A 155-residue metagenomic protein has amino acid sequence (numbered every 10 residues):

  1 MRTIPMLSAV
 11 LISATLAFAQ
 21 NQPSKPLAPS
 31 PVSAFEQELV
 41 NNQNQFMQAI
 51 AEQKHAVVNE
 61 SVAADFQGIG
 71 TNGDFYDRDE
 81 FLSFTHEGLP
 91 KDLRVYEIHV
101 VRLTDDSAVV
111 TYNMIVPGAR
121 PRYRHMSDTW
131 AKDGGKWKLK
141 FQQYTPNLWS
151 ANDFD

Functional and structural regions predicted by a protein language model:
P5-T15: Bacterial N-terminal signal peptides
Q20-D65, L103, A151-D155: Short, low-complexity N-terminal intrinsically disordered segments enriched in polar/charged residues
A56-R94: Short solvent-exposed beta->alpha transition segments
V62, N72-G73, E97-H99, T104 (+3 more regions): A mature extracytoplasmic/lumenal domain signature
L82-Y123: Surface-exposed, charged secondary-structure patches
Y123-N152: Short beta-strand edge/turn micro-motifs at domain boundaries
